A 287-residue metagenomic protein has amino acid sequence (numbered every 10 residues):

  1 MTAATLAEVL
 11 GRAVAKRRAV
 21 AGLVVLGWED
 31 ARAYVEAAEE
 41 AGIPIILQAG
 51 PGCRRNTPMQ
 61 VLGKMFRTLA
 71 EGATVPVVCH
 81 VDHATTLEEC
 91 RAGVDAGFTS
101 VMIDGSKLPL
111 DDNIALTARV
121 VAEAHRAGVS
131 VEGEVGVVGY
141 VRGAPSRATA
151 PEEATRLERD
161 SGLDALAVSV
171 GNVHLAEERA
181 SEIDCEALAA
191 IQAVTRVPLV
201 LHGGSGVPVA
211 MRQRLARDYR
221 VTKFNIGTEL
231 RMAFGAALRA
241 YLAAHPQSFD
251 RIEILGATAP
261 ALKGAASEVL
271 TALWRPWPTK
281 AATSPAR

Functional and structural regions predicted by a protein language model:
A4-K16, L26-G52, Q60-P76, T86-V194 (+3 more regions): Alpha/beta enzyme core
V20-V24, C79-H80, M102, L199-H202 (+1 more regions): Short catalytic-loop micro-motif centered on adjacent basic/acidic residues
N56: Cofactor-binding active-site loop characterized by glycine-rich and histidine/acidic residues
E134, L201-S205, I226-T228: Glycine-rich beta-strand-to-loop/alpha-helix junction loops that act as flexible
I191-G203: Short, structured interface segments that constitute the first stable element of a domain
V209-R287: C-terminal alpha-helical cap/extension of soluble enzyme domains
